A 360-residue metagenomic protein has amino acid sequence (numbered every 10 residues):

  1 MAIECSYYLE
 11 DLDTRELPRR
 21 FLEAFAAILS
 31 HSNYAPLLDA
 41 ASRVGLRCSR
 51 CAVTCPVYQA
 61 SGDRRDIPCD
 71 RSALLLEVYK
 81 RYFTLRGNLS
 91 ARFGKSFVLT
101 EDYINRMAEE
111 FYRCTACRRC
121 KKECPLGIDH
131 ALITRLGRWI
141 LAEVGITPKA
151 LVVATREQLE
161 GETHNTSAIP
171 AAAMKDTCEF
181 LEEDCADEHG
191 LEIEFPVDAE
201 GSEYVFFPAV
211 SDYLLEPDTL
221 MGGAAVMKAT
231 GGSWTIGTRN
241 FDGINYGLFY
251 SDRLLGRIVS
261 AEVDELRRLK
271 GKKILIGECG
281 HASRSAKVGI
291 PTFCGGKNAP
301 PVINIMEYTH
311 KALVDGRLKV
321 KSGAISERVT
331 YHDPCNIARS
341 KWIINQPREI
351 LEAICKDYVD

Functional and structural regions predicted by a protein language model:
M1-V53, V57-A60, C69-D70, L74-F83 (+10 more regions): Iron-sulfur (Fe-S) cluster-binding modules
R15-L17, F25, Y34-A35, D39-S42 (+2 more regions): Iron-sulfur-cluster electron-transfer modules
V57-D70, L126-R138: Short cysteine/histidine-rich zinc-coordinating motifs and their immediately flanking basic loops
I67, D129, I133, T219 (+1 more regions): Residues at alpha-helix caps and immediate loop-helix transition turns in enzyme cores, especially N- and C-cap
G256-D264, Y308-R317: Active-site glycine-rich loop that binds ribose-phosphate moieties when present
A282-S283, Y308-K311, N336-R339: Short, catalytically relevant binding-site loops at active-site mouths
S283-M306: Short acidic, glycine/proline-enriched helix-loop-strand junctions
